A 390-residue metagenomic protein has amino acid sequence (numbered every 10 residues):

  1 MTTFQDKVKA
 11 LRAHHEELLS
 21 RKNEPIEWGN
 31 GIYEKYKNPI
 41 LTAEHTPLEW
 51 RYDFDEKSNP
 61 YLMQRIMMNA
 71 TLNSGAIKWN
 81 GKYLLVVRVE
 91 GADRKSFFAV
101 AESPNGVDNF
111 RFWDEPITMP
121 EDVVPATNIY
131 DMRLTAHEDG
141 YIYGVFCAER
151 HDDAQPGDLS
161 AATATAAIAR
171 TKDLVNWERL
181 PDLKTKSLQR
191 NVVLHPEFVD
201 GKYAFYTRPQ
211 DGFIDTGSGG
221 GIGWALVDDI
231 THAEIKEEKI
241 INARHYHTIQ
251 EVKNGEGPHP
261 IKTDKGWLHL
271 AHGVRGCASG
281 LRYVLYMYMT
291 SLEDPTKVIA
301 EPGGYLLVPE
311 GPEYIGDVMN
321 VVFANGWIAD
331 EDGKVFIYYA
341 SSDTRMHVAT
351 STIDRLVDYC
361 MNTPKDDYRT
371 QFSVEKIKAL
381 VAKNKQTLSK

Functional and structural regions predicted by a protein language model:
M1-N73, I77-T127, A136-V193, E197-V252 (+2 more regions): Beta-rich carbohydrate-recognition and catalytic domains
E310-Y314, V322-W327: Short glycine-rich, acidic/polar surface loops and turns
I328-G333: Well-ordered alpha/beta subsegment
F336: Short, surface-exposed ligand- or partner-binding patches at beta-edge/loop junctions that are enriched in aromatics
